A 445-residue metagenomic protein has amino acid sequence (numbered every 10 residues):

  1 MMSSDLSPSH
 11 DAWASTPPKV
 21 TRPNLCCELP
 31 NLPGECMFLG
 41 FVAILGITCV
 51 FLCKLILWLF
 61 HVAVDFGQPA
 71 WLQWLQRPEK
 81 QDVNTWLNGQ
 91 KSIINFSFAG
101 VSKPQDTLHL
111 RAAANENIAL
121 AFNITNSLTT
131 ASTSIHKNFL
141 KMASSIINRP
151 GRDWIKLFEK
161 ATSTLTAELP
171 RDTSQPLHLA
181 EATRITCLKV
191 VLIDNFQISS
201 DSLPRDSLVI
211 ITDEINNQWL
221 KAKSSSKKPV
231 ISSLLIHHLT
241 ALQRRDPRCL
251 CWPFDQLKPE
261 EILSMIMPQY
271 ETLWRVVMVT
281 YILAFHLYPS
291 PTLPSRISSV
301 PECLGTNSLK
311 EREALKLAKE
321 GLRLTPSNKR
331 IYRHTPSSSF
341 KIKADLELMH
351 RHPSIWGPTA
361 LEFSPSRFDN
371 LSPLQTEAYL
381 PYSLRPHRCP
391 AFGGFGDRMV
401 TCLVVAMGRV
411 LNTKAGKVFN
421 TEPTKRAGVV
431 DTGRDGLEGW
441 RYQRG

Functional and structural regions predicted by a protein language model:
D5, A14, G436-G445: C-terminal helix/juxtamembrane-tail motif
D5-S134: N-terminal membrane-proximal hinge/A-helix region immediately C-terminal to the signal-anchor transmembrane segment
E79, V83, P301-E302, E422-W440: Extended charged low-complexity segments that act as oligomerization/scaffolding linkers
I135-P301: Cytochrome P450 heme-thiolate monooxygenase catalytic core
H286-R330, H334-S339: Cytochrome P450 I-helix active-site segment
N307, E311, L315, S327-N328 (+1 more regions): Catalytic lobes of large eukaryotic enzymes
D345-L374, P386-H387, G394: Conserved cytochrome P450 K-helix/beta-meander segment immediately N-terminal to the heme-binding cysteine loop
P386-R388, G393-G433: Cytochrome P450 heme-binding "Cys pocket" and the immediately downstream C-terminal segment
